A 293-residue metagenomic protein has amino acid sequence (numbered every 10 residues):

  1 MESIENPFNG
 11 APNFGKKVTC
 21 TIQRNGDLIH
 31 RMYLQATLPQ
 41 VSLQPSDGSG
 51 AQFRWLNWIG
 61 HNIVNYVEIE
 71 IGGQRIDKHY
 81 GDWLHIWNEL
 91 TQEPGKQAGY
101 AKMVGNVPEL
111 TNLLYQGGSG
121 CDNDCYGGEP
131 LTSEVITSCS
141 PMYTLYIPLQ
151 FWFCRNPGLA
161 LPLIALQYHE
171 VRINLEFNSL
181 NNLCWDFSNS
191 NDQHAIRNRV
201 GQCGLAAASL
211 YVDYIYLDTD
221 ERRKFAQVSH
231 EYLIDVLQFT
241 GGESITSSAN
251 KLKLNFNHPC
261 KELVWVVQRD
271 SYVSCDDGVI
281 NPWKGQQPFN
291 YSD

Functional and structural regions predicted by a protein language model:
M1-D293: Short, low-complexity Pro/Thr/Gly
